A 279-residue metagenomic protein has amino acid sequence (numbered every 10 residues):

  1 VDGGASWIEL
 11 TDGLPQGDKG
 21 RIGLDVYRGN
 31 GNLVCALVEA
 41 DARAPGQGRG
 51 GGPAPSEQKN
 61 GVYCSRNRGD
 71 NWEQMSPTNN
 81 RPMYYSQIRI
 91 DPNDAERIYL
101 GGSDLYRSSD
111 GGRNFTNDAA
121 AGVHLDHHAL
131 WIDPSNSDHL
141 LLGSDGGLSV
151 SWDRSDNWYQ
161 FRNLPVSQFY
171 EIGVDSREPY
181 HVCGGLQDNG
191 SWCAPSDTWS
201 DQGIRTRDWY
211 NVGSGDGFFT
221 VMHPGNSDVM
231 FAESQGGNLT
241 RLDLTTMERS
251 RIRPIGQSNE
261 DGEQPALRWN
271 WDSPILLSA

Functional and structural regions predicted by a protein language model:
V1-A279: Beta-propeller blade termini and top-face loops
